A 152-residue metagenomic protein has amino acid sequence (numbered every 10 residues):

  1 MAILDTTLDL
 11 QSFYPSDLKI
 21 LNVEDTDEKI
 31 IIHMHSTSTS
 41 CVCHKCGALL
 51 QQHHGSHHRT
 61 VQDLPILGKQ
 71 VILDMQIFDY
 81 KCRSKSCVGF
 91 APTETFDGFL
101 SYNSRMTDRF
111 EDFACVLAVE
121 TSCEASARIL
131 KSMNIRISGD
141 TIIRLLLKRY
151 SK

Functional and structural regions predicted by a protein language model:
M1-F96: Short, conserved DNA-binding cores of transcription-related domains
V61-K152: Short, positively charged, Gly/Tyr-enriched micro-motifs that form contact patches at catalytic or ligand/partner
